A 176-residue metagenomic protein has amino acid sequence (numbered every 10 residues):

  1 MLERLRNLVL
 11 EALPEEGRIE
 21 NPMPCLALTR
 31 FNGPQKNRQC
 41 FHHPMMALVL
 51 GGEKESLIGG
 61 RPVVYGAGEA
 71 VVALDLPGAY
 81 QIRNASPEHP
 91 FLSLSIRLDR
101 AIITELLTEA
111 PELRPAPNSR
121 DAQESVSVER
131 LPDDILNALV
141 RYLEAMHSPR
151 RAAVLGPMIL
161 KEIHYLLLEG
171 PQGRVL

Functional and structural regions predicted by a protein language model:
M1-P22, L26-T29, Q35-N37, S119-E124 (+1 more regions): A short, N-terminal "cap"/entry segment at the start of jelly-roll beta-barrel domains of the cupin/DSBH fold
L5, I103-E162, L166-L167, Q172-V175: Amphipathic alpha-helical segments enriched in hydrophobic/aromatic residues interleaved with Lys/Arg
E11, D75, D99, D121 (+1 more regions): Acidic-enriched, low-complexity/disordered segments with a strong bias for Aspartate over Glutamate
R18-P115: N-terminal regulatory/effector-sensing and dimerization cores that precede helix-turn-helix DNA-binding domains
N21, V175-L176: Short, hydrophobic secondary-structure boundary micro-motifs
